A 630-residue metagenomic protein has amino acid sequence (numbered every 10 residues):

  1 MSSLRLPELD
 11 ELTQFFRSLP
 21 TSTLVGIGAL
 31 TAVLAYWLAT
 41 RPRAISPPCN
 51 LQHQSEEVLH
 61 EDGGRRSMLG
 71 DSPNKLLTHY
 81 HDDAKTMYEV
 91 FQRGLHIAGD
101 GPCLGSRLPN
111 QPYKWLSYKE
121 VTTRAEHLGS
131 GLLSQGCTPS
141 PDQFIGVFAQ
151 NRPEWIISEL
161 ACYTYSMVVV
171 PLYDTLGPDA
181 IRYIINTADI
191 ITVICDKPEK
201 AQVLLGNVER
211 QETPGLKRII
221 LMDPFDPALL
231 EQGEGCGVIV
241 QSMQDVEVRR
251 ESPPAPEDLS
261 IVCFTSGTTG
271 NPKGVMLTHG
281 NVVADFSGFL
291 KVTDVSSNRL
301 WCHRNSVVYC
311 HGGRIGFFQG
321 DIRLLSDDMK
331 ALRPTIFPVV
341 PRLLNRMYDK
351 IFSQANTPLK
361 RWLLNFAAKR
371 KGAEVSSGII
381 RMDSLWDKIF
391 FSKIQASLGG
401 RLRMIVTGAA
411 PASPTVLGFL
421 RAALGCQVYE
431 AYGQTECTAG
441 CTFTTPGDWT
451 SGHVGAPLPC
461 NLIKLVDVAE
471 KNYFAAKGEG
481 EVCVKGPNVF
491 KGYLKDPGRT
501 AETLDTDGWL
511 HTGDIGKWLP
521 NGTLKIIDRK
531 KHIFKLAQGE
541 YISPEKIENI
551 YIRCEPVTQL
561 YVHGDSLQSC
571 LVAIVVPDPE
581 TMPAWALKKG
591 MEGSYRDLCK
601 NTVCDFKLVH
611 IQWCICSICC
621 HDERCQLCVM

Functional and structural regions predicted by a protein language model:
S2-G64, T164-D245, C614-C616: Structural core segment of the AMP-binding/adenylate-forming
S46, V238-M243, T335-P338, M347-T450: Gly/Ser/Thr-rich phosphate-binding loop
H79, D83, C103-L160, G177-R182 (+2 more regions): Conserved AMP-binding/adenylate-forming core of the ANL superfamily
G99-P102, L221, V238-F264, N271 (+1 more regions): Conserved pre-ATP/AMP-binding loop-to-beta segment of ANL
S117-K119, S260-F286: Conserved AMP-binding A3 loop
E126-H127, V275-S296, S392: Conserved structural elements of the adenylate-forming
L176-E209, D285-W301, D321-I336: Conserved ATP-dependent adenylate/AMP-binding module captured primarily in the ANL superfamily
V468-K477, E481-L536: Conserved ATP-binding/catalytic segment of the ANL
